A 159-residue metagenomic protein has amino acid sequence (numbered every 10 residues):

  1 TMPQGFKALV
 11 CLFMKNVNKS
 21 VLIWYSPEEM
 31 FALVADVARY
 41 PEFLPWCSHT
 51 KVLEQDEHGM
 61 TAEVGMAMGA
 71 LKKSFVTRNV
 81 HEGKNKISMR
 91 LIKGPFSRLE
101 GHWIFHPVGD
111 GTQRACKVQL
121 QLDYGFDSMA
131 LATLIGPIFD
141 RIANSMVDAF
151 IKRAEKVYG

Functional and structural regions predicted by a protein language model:
Q4-H58: Hydrophobic ligand-binding cavity/cleft-lining segments
N16-S20, G59-T61, S74-V76, K86 (+2 more regions): Intrinsic-disorder/low-complexity, polar/charged segments enriched in Ser/Thr/Lys/Arg/Asp/Glu/Gln
K19-V21, T50-V52, F75-V80, E100-P107 (+1 more regions): Hydrophobic/aromatic beta-strand elements that line small-molecule binding cavities or substrate pockets in beta-rich
P27, E54-H58, H81-K84, I104-K117: A short, structured loop/turn motif at beta-sheet edges
M30-V34, Y40, A62, N79 (+2 more regions): Hydrophobic pocket/interface hotspot
A38, F139, A143, V147 (+1 more regions): Short amphipathic alpha-helical signal-transduction/dimerization elements
K51-P95, A149, R153: Glycine-rich portal/gate segments that line the openings of hydrophobic small-molecule binding cavities
R90-S145: Beta-strand/loop substructures that line and gate deep hydrophobic ligand-binding cavities in soluble
